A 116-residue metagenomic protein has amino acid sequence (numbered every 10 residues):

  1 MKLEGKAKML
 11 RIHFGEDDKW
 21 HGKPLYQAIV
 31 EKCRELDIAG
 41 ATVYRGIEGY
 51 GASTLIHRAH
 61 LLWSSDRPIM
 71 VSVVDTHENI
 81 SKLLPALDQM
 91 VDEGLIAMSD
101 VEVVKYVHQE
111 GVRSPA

Functional and structural regions predicted by a protein language model:
M1-A116: Positively charged, small/polar-rich N-terminal and surface patches that mediate targeting and assembly and bind
